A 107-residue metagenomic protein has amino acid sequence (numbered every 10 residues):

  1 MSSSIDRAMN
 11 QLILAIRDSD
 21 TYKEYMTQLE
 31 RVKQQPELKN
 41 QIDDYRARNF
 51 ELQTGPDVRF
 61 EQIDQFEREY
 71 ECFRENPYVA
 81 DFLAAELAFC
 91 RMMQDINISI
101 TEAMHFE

Functional and structural regions predicted by a protein language model:
M1-E107: Terminal, compositionally biased segments used for targeting/anchoring and flexible tails
